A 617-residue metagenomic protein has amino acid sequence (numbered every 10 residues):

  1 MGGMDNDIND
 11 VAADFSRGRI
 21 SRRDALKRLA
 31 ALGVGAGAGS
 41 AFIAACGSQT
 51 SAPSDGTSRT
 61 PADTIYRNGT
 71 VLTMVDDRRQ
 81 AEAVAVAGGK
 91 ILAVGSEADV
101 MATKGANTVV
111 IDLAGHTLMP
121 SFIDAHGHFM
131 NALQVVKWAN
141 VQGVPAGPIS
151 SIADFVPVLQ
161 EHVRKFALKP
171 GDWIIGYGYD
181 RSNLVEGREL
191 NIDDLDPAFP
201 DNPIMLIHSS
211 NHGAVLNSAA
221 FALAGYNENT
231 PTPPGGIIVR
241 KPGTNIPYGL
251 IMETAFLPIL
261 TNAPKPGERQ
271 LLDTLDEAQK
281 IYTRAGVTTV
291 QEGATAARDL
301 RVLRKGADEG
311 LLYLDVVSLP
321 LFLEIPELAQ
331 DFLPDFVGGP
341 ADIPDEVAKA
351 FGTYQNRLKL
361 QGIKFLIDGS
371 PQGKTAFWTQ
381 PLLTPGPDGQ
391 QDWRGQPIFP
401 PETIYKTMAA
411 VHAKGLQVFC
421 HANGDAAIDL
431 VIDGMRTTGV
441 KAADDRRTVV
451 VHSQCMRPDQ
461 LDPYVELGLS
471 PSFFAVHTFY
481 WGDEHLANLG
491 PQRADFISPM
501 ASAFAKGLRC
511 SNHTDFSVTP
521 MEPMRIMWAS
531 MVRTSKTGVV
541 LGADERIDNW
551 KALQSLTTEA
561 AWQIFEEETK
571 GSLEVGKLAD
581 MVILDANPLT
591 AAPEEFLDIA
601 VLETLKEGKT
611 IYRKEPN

Functional and structural regions predicted by a protein language model:
M1-D24: N-terminal secretory signal peptides
S21-G35: N-terminal export leaders
Q49-T57: Bacterial Sec signal peptide processing site at the extreme N-terminus
G56-R67, L72, D76-D345, G352 (+6 more regions): Divalent metal-binding segments
D273, M408-F419, A426-T448, H452-S453 (+3 more regions): His/Asp/Glu-enriched, well-ordered alpha-helical/loop segment that forms or immediately abuts the divalent-metal
A307, A350-Y354, Y464-E466: Acidic (Asp/Glu)-rich catalytic clusters
